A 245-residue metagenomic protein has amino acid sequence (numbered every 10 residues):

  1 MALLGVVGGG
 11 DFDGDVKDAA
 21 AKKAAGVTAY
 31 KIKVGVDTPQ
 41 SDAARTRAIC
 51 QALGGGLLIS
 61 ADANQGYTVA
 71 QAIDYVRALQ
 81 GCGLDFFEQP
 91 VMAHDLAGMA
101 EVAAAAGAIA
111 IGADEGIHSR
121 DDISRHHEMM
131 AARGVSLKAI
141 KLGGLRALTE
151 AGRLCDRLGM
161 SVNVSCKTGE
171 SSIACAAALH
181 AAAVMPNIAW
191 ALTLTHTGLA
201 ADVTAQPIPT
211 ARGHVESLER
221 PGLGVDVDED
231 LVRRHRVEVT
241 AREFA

Functional and structural regions predicted by a protein language model:
M1-G8, T28-I32, L57-A63, F87-E88 (+4 more regions): Hydrophobic faces of well-ordered beta-strands that scaffold small-molecule active sites in alpha/beta enzyme cores
M1-I59, N64-G66, I73, R77-G81 (+1 more regions): N-terminal capping/lid subdomain adjacent to the active-site entrance of alpha/beta enzymes
D13-G14, V36-A52, Y67-Q71, V91-A104 (+2 more regions): Active-site-adjacent beta->alpha loops and helix N-cap segments on the catalytic face of soluble alpha/beta enzymes
K33-G35, N64, P90-V91, G116-I117 (+3 more regions): Anionic group-transfer/hydrolysis microenvironments
L57-A113: Acidic, glycine-rich loop-and-beta core segments that form the ion-binding/anion-interacting portion of active sites
G83, H94-A110, I117-H214: Shared catalytic-loop signature of beta/alpha-barrel
Q89, K138-K141, T168, P221 (+1 more regions): Hydrophobic alpha-helical scaffolding
